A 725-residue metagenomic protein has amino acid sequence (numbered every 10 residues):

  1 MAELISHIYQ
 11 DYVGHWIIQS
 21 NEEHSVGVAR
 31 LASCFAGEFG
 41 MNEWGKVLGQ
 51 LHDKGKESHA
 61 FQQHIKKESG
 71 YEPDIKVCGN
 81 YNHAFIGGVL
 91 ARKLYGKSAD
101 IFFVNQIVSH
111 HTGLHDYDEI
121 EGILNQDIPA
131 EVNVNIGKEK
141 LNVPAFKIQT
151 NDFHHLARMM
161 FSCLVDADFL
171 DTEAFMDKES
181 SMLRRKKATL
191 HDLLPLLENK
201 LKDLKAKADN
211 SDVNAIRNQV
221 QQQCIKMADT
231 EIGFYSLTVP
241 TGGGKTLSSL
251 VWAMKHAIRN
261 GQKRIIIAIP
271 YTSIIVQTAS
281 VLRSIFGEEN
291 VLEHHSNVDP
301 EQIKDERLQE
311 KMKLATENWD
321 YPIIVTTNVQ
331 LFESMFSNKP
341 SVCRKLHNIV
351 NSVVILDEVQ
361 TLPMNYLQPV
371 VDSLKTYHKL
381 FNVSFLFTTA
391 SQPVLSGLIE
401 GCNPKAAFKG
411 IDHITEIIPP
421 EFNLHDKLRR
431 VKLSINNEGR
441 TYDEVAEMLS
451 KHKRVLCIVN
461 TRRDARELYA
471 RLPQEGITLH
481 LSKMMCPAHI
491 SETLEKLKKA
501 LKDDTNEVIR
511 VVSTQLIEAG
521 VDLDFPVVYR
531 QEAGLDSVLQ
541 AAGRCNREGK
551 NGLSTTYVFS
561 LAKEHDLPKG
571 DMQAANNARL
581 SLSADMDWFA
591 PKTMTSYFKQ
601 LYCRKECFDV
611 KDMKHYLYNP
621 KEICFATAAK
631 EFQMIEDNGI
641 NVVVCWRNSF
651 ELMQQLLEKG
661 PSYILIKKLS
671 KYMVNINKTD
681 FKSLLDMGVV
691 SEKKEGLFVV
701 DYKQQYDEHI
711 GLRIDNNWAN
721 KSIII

Functional and structural regions predicted by a protein language model:
M1-N199: Accessory nucleic-acid engagement/destabilization modules that flank
I8, E293-E306, N460-R463, T478-E495 (+1 more regions): Conserved helicase motor
F103, H378, D443-H452, I458 (+8 more regions): C-terminal helicase lobe and adjacent C-terminal extensions/tails of nucleic-acid helicase motors
E231-A253: Walker A/P-loop
Q262-F286, H295-V298, V394: Conserved Walker A/P-loop ATP-binding site and its immediately adjacent core in helicase/helicase-like ATPase domains
G287-F336: Inter-Walker segment of RecA-like/P-loop motor cores
V329-F332, V342-L380: SF2 helicase catalytic motif II
S391-S450: Interdomain hinge/linker at the junction between the two RecA-like core domains of SF2 helicases
